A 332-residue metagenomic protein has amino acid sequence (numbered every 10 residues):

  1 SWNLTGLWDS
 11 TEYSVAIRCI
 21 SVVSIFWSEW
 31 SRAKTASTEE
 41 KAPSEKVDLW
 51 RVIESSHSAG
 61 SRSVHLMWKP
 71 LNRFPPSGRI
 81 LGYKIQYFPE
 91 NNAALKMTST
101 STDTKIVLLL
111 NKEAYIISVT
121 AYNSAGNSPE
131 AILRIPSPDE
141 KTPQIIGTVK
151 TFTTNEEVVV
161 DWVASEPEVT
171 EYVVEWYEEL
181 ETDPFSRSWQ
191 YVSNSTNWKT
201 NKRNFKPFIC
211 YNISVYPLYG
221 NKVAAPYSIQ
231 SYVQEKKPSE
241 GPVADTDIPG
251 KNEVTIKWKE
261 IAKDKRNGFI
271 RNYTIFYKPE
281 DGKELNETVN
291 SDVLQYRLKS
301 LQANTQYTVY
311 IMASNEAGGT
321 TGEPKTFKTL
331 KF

Functional and structural regions predicted by a protein language model:
S1-F332: Extracellular low-complexity, O-glycosylation-prone stalks/linkers
